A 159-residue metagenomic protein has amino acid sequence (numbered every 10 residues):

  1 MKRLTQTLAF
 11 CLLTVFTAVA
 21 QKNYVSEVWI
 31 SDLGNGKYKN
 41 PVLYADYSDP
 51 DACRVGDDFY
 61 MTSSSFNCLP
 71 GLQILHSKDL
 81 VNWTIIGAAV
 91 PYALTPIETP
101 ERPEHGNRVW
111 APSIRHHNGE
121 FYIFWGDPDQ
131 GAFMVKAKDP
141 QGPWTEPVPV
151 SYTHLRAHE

Functional and structural regions predicted by a protein language model:
M1-K22: Bacterial Sec-dependent N-terminal signal peptides
E27-V42, W83-R102, V135-Y152: Blade-edge beta-strand/turn elements of extracellular beta-propeller and related beta-sheet repeat scaffolds
S48-P50, W110-P112: Beta-propeller and closely related beta-sheet repeat lectin domains
D58-F59, E120-Y122: Entry beta-strands of beta-propeller and related beta-repeat scaffolds
S63-V90: Beta-propeller domains
S65, D127-D129: Residue-level signature of beta-propeller blades and closely related beta-rich strand-turn architectures in secreted
Q73, F133-V135: A short loop-to-beta-strand structural motif that recurs across blades of beta-propeller domains
T153-E159: Conserved small/polar residues in nucleotide/adenosyl-binding loops
